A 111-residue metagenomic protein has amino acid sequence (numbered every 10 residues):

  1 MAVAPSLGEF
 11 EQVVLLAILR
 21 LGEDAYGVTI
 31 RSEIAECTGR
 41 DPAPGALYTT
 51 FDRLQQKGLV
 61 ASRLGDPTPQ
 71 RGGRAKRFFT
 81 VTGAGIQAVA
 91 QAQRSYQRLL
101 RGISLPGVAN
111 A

Functional and structural regions predicted by a protein language model:
A2-A46: N-terminal helix-turn-helix DNA-binding core of bacterial DNA-binding proteins
V3, G58, N110-A111: Short, contiguous hydrophobic alpha-helices characteristic of membrane insertion segments
L47-L54: Basic amphipathic alpha-helical segments that dock to polyanions
K57-G72: Beta-hairpin "wing" of winged helix-turn-helix
A75: Exposed loop/turn and edge beta-strand positions of beta-sandwich/beta-sheet ligand-binding modules
A84-A111: Amphipathic alpha-helical dimerization/coiled-coil segments that flank or bridge DNA-binding/regulatory modules
